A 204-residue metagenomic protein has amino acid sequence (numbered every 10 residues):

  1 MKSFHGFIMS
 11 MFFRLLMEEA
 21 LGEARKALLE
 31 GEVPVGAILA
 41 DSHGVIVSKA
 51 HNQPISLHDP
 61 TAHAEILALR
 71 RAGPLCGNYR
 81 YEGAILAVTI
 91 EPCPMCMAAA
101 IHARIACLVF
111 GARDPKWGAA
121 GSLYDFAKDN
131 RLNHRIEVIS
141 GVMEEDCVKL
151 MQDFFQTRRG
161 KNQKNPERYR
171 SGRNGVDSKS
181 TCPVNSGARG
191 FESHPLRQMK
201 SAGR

Functional and structural regions predicted by a protein language model:
K2, S171-N174, G190, G203: Short, positively charged low-complexity motifs
K2-A27, I46, P92-R170: Zinc-dependent deaminase
V35-D41: Short beta-strand scaffold segments in enzyme catalytic cores
V47-P54: Short beta->alpha transition motifs characteristic of CBS
S56-L67: A short, polar/charged loop-to-alpha-helix boundary motif
N78-I90: Immediate flanking context of iron-sulfur cluster ligation sites
E167, M199-R204: N-terminal, intrinsically disordered charge-dense segments
